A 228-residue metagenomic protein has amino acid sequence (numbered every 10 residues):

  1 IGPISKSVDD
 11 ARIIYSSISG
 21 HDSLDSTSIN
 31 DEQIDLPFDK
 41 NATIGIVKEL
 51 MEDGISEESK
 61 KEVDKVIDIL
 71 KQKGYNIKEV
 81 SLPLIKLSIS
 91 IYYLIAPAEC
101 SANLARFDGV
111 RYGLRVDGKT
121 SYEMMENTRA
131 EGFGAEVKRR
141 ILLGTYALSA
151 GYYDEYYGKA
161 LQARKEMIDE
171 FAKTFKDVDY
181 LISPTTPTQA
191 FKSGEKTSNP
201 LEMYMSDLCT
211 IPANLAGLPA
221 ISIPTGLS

Functional and structural regions predicted by a protein language model:
I1-K61, E123-N127: A short helix-breaking turn/cap at a secondary-structure junction
D9-S16, D64, S101, A105 (+2 more regions): Predominant activation on well-ordered alpha-helical scaffold segments within soluble catalytic domains
L24-I29, G74-P83, A172: Flexible, glycine/charged-enriched surface loops at secondary-structure junctions
L36, I85, G226-S228: AMP-binding (ANL) adenylation modules
K60-Y75: Short helix-loop-beta junction
I69, I77, R106, G113-S228: Glycine-rich, small-residue loops and helix-cap segments that act as flexible hinges at active-site edges
Y75-Y92, P224: Short connector loops at secondary-structure junctions
S90-N103: Charged, often glycine-rich, active-site loop that binds/positions anionic groups
